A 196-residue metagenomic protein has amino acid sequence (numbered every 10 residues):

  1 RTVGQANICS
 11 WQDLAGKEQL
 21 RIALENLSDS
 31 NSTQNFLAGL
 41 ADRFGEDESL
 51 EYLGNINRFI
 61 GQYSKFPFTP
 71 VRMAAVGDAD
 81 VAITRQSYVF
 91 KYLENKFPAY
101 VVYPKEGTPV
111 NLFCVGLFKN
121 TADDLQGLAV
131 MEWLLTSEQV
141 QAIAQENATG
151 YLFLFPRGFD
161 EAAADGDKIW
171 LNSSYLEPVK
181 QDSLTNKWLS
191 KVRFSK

Functional and structural regions predicted by a protein language model:
R1-G4, L112-Q126, A142-I143: A bilobed periplasmic-binding-protein/Venus flytrap-type ligand-binding module shared by bacterial periplasmic
R1-V71, A75-D78: Extracytoplasmic ligand-binding site segments that recognize negatively charged/polar headgroups
L20-S28, W133-G158: Periplasmic-binding protein-like
R21-E25, D80-T84, Y100-V102: Structural recognition of the beta-strand scaffold that forms the well-ordered cores of secreted hydrolase catalytic
Y52-N57, Y63-S64, N95-K119, F153-F155: Periplasmic-binding protein-like
P70-M73, V89, G127: Short, hydrophobic alpha-helical packing/hinge segments within bilobed ligand-binding/sensory domains
A75-P98: A ligand-binding cleft/hinge motif common to bilobed small-molecule-binding domains
Y151-K196: An extracytoplasmic/periplasmic, membrane-proximal ligand-sensing/linker region
